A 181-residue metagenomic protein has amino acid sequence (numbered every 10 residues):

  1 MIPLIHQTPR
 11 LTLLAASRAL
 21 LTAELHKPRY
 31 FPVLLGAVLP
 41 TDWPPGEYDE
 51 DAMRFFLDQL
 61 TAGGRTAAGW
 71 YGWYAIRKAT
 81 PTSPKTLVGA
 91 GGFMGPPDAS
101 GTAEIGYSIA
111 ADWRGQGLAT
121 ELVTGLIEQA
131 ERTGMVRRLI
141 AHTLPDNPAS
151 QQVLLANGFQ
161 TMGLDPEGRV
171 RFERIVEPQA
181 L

Functional and structural regions predicted by a protein language model:
M1-E104, I109-D112, G125-T133, L144-D146 (+1 more regions): GNAT-family acyltransferases
G117-T120: Glycine-rich acyl-CoA binding loop
A141-Q151: Conserved beta-strand-loop-alpha-helix junction that forms the acyl-donor binding cleft
L154: Conserved active-site tyrosine of GNAT-family acetyltransferases
N157: Conserved dinucleotide-binding and phosphotransfer motif residues
